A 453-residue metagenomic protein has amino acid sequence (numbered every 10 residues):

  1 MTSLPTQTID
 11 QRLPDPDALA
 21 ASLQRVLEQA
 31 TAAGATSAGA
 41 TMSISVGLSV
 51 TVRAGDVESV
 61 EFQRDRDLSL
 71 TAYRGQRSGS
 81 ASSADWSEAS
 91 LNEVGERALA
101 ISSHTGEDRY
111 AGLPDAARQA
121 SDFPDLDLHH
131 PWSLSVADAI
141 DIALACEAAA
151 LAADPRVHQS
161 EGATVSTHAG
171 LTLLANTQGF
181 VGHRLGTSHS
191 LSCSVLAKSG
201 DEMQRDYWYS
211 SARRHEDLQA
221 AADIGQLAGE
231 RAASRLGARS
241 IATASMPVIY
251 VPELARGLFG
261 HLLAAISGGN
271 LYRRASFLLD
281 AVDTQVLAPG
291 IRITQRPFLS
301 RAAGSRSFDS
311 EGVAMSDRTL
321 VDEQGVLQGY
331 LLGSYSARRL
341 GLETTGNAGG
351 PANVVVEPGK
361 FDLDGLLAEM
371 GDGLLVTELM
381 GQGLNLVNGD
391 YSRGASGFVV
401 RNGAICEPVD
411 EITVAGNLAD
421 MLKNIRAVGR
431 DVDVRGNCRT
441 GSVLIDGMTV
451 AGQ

Functional and structural regions predicted by a protein language model:
M1-R306, E323-V326, A404, M421 (+1 more regions): Active-site bordering "gate/hinge" segments that shape substrate access to catalytic or cofactor-binding pockets
F123, R214, G225, L279-Q453: Dual-mode signal for accessory low-complexity, basic/Gly-rich regions
